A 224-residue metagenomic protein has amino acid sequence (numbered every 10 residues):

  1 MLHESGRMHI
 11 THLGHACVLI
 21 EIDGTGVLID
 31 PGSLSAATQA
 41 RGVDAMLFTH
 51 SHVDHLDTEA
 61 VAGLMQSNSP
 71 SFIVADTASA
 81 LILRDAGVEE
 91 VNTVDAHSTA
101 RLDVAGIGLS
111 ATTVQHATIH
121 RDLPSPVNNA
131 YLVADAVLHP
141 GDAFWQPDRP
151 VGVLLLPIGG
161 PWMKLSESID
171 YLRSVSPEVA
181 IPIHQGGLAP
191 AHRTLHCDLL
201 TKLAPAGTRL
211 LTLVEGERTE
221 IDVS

Functional and structural regions predicted by a protein language model:
M1-R41, T93-P150, W162-K164, V214-S224: Core dinuclear metal-dependent hydrolase active-site scaffold
T11, R84-I107, I169, V179-S224: Binuclear metal-ion centers of metallo-dependent hydrolases, dominated by the metallo-beta-lactamase
G26-V27, A45, V153, V179: Short, Asp-centered acidic motifs that coordinate Mg2+ and/or phosphate in catalytic or ligand-binding sites
S33-A75, S79, G152-L155: Active-site metal-binding motif and surrounding structural segment of the metallo-beta-lactamase
V53, A78-A80, S98-A100, W145 (+1 more regions): Alpha-helix capping/helix-boundary segments
E59-S67, A86, E167-Y171: A short acidic, amphipathic alpha-helical/loop segment
S67-S71, V175-V179, A206-T208: A short helix->loop->beta-strand "cap" motif at the edges of active sites that frequently abuts
N129-T194: Metallo-beta-lactamase
